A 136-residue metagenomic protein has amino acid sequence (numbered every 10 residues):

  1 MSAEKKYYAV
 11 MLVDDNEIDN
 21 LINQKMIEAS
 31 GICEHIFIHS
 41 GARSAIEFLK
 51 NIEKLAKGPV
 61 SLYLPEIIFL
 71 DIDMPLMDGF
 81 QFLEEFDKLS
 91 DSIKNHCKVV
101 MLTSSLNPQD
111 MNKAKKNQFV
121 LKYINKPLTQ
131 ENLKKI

Functional and structural regions predicted by a protein language model:
M1-M11, E17-I32, S61-L64, N125-I136: Non-catalytic signal-transmission and effector/linker regions of two-component phosphorelay proteins
V13-I18, G41, D71: Acidic di-acidic motifs
K25, Q81, K94-V100, S105-K122: Alpha4 helix (beta4-alpha4-beta5 surface) of REC/receiver domains from two-component response regulators
I38-N51, G79: Helix N-cap/capping motif at the beta->alpha junctions
E47, F80-I93: Short amphipathic alpha-helix used as the core "switch/output" element in two-component signaling
E53-F69: Active-site beta3 strand of CheY-like receiver
I68, K122-Y123: Two-component signal transduction core modules
M74: Receiver (REC) domain active-site loop signature in two-component systems and cognate sites in sensor histidine kinases
